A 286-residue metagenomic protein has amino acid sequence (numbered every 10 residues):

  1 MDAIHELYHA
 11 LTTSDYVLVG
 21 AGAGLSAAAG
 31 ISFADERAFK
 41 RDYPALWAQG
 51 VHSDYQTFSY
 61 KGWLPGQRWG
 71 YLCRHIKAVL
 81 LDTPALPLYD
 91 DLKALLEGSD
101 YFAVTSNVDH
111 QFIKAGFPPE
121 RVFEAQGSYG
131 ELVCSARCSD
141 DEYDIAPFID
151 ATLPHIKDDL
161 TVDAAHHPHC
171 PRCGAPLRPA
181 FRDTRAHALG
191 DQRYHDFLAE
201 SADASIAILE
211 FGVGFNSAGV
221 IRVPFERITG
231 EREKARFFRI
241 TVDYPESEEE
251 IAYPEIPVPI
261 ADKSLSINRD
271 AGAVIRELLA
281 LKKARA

Functional and structural regions predicted by a protein language model:
M1-A286: Conserved catalytic alpha/beta core of Sir2/sirtuin-type deacylases, generalized to analogous enzyme cores that bind
